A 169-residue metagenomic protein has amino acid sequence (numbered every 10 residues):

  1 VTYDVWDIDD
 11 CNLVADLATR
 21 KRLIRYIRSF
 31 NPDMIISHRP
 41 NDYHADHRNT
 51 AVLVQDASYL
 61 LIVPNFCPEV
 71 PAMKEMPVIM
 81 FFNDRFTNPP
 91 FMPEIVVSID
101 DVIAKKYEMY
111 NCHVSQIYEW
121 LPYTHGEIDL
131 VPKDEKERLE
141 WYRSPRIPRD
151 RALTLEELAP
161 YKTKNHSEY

Functional and structural regions predicted by a protein language model:
V1-C11: A conserved beta-strand->alpha-helix junction
A15-Y169: Metal-dependent de-N-acetylase/amidase catalytic core
